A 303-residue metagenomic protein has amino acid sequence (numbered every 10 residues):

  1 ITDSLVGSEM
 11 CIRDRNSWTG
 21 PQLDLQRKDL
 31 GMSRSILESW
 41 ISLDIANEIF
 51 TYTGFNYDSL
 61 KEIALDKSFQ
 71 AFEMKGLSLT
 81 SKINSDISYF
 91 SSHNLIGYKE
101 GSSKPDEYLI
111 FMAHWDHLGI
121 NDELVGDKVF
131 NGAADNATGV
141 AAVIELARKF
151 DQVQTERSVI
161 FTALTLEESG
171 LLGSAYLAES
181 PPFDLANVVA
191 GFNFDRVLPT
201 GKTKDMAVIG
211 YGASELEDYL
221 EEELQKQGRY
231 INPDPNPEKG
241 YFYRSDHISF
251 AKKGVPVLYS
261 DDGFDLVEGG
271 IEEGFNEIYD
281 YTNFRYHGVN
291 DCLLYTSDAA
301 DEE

Functional and structural regions predicted by a protein language model:
I1-G7, Y295, A299-E303: Single conserved hydrophobic/aromatic residue that forms the stacking wall/gate of nucleotide- or nucleobase-binding
M10-C11: Active-site loops and adjacent core secondary-structure elements that bind or stabilize anionic groups
R15-K28: Acidic, Ser/Thr-rich peripheral helices and adjacent loops at domain boundaries
Q26-Y57, K104, T155, L164-G269 (+2 more regions): Metal-dependent peptidase/peptidase-like ectodomains
K28-G132, R148, E156: Soluble metallo-hydrolase cores and metallopeptidase-like ectodomains found primarily in the secretory/periplasmic
R34-L37, I83-D86, V125-N136, K204-G210 (+2 more regions): Second-shell loop/turn segments in exported
H117-E123, T200-K202, G270: Short acidic/His/Gly/Ser-rich catalytic and metal-binding motifs that mark active-site loops of diverse hydrolases
G132-L146: Active-site alpha-helical elements of protease catalytic centers
